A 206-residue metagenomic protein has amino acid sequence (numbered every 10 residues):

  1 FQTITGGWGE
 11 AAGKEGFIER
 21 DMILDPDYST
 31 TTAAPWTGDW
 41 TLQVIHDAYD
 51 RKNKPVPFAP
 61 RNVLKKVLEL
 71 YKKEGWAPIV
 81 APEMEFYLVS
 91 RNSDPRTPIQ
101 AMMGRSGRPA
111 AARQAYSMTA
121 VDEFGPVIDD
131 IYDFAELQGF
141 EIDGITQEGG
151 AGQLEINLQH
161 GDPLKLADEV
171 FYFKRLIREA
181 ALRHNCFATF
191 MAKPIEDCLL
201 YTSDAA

Functional and structural regions predicted by a protein language model:
F1-G144, L166-E169: ATP/Mg2+-dependent ligation/transfer catalytic cores
V44-D50, L154-G161: Short, hydrophobic beta-strand segments
M84, E148-I156: Short, conserved phosphate-binding/catalytic loop or strand-edge motifs used in phosphoryl-/nucleotidyl-transfer
V89, S93, N157-L158, L199: Charge-rich, low-complexity amphipathic helices in intrinsically disordered tails/linkers adjacent to domains
I128, E136, I142, I156-P163 (+2 more regions): Accessory "access/gating" subregions that flank catalytic or transport cores
G152, L199-L200: A short, glycine/Asx- and small/polar-enriched loop/turn that sits immediately N-terminal to a beta-strand
A192-D197: Short, solvent-exposed loop/turn elements at beta->coil junctions and helix N-caps that rim active or binding pockets
Y201-A206: Conserved small/polar residues in nucleotide/adenosyl-binding loops
